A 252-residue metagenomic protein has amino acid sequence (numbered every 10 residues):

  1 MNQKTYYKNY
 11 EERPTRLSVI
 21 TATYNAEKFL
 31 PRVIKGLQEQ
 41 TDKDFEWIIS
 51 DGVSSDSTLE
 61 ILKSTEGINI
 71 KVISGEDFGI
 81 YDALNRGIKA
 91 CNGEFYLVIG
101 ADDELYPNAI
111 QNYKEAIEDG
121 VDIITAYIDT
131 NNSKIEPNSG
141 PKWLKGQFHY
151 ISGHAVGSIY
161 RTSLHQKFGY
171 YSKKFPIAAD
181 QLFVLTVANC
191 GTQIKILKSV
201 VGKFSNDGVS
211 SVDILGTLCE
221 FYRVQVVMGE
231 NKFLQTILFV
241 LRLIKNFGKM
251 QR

Functional and structural regions predicted by a protein language model:
M1-G36: N-proximal low-complexity "stem/linker" segments adjacent to membrane-targeting elements
K35-D44: Short, acidic, metal-binding catalytic loop of nucleotide-sugar glycosyltransferases
D44-V53, I73-E76: Short beta-strand/loop segment that forms part of the nucleotide-sugar
D51-E60, G100: A conserved acidic beta->alpha catalytic loop
I73-C91: Glycine-rich, basic loop-to-helix element that forms the pyrophosphate-binding segment of sugar-nucleotide handling
Y96: Short aromatic/hydrophobic "clamp" motif used to bind/position activated sugar donors
E104, N108-P137: Conserved donor NDP-sugar-binding/catalytic core segment of glycosyltransferases
G140-V224: Conserved nucleotide-sugar donor-binding catalytic segment
